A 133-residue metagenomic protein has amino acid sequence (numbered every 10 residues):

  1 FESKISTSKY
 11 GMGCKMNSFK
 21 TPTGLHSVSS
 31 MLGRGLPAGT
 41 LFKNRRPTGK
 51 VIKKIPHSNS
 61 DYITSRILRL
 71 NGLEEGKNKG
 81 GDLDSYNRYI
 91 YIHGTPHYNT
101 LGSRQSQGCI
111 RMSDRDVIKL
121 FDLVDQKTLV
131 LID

Functional and structural regions predicted by a protein language model:
E2-K4, L25, L129: Well-ordered beta-strand positions in beta-sheet-rich domains
S3-S18, P47-I55, D114-R115: N-terminal post-signal-peptidase region of extra-cytosolic proteins
I5, M31, D122: Surface loops and adjacent helix of pleckstrin homology
Y10, G33, H97: Residues that form or immediately flank small-molecule/cofactor binding pockets and catalytic motifs
G13-L32: Short, surface-exposed secondary-structure junctions/capping segments
L36-D133: Exported/periplasmic cell-wall-interacting domains
